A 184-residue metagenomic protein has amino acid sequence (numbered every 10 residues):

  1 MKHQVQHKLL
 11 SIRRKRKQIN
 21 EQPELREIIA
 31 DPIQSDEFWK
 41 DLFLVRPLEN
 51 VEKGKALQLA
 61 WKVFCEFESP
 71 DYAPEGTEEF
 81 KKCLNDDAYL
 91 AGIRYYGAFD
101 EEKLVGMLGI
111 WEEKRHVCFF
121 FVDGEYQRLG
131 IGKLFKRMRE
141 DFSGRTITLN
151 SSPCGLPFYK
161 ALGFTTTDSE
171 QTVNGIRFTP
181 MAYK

Functional and structural regions predicted by a protein language model:
F43-Q58: A short beta-loop-alpha structural element at the N-terminal edge of CoA-dependent acyl/N-acetyltransferase catalytic
L57, W61-N85: Conserved GNAT-fold acetyl-CoA-binding loop/helix
L84-G97, H116: A short helix-loop-beta-strand connector motif used in the catalytic cores of GNAT acetyltransferases and, in some
R94-G106: Conserved beta-hairpin
F120-Q127: A short, internal acetyl-CoA/4′-phosphopantetheine-binding micro-motif in the GNAT/acyltransferase core
R128-E140: Conserved acetyl-CoA-binding loop-helix of GNAT-fold acetyltransferases
D141-C154: Conserved GNAT acetyl-CoA-binding A-motif
P153-F178: Conserved active-site alpha-helix within GNAT-family acetyltransferase domains
